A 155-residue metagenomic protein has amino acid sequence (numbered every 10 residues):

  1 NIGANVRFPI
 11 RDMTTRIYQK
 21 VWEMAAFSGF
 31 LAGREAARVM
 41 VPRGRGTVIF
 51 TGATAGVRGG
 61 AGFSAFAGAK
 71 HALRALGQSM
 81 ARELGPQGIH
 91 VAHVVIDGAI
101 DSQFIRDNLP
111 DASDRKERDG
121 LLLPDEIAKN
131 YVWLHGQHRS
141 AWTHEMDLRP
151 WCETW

Functional and structural regions predicted by a protein language model:
N1-R7: Conserved NAD(P)H cofactor-binding loop of Rossmann-fold oxidoreductase domains
F8-P9, E35-G44: A short helix-coil junction within the Rossmann-fold of NAD(P)-dependent oxidoreductases
P9-I10, I17-Q19: Substrate-binding pocket helix/loop in short-chain dehydrogenase/reductase
Q19, G46-T51, I89-A92: Conserved catalytic-site loops of classical short-chain dehydrogenases/reductases
G33-R34, Q78: A short, exposed helix-loop element centered on a Lys and neighboring polar residues
T47-A72, Q78, R82-P86, I100: Catalytic loop of short-chain dehydrogenase/reductase
P86-G98, S113-W155: C-terminal helical subdomain
